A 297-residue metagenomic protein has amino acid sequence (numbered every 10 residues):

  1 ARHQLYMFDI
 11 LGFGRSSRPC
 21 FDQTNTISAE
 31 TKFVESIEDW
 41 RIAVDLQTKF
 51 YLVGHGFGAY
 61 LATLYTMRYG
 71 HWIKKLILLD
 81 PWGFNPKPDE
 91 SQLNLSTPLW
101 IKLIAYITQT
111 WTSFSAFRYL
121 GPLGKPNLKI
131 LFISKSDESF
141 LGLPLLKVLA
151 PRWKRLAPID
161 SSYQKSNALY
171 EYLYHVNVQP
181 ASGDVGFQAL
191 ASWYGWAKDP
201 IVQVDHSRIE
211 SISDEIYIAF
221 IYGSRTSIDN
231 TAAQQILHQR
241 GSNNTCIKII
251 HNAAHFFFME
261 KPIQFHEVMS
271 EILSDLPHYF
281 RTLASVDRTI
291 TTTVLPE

Functional and structural regions predicted by a protein language model:
A1-C20: Conserved alpha/beta-hydrolase
Y6-F8, H55, L79, I221 (+1 more regions): The conserved SAM/SAH-binding core of class I Rossmann-like methyltransferase domains, concentrating on the hydrophobic
I10-G14, G83, T226-S227, A254-F257: Alpha/beta-hydrolase active-site loop signature
T26-E38, I42-A43, Q47, M67-T245: Flexible "cap/lid" subdomain of the alpha/beta-hydrolase fold that forms the substrate-access gate
L46-F57, L61-A62: Alpha/beta-hydrolase fold nucleophile elbow
T63-M67, H266: Short, hydrophobic alpha-helix immediately C-terminal to the catalytic nucleophile
D89, T97-P98, K102, H206-I212 (+1 more regions): Eukaryotic N-terminal low-complexity, Ser/Thr- and Lys/Arg-rich leader segments that predominantly function as
I228, K248-V268: Catalytic histidine-centered segment of alpha/beta-hydrolase-like enzymes
